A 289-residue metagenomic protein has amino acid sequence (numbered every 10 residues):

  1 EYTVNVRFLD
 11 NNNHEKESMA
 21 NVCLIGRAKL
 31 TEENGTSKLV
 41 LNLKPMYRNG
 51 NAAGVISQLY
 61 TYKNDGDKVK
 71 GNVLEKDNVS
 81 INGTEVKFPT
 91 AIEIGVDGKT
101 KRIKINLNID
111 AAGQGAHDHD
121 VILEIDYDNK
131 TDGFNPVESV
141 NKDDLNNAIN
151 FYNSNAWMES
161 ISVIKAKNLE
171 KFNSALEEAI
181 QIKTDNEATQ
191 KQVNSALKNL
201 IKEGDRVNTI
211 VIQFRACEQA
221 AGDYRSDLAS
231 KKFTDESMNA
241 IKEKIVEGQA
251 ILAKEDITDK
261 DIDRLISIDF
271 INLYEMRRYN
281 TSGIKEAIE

Functional and structural regions predicted by a protein language model:
E1-P136: N-terminal soluble domains immediately following signal/targeting peptides that reside in extracytoplasmic
N135-E289: Beta-rich interaction/scaffold domains
